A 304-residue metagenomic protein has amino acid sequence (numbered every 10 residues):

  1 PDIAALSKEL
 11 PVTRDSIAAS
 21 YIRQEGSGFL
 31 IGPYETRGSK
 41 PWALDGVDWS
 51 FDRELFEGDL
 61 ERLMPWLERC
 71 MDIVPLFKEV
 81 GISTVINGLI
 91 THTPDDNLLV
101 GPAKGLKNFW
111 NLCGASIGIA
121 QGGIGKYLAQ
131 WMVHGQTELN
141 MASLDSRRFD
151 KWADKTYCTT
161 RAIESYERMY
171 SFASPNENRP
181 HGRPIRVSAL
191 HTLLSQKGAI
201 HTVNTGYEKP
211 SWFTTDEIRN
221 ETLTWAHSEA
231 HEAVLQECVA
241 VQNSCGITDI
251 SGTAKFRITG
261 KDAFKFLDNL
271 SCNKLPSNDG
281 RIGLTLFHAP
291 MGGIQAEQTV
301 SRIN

Functional and structural regions predicted by a protein language model:
P1-I31, R37-K40, L44: Rossmann-like dinucleotide-binding core of oxidoreductases
P1-S7, P65, A254-R257: Central beta-strand plus flanking loop segment that forms part of the substrate or channel wall within the catalytic
D2, I17, G26, E35-T36 (+9 more regions): A broadly conserved detector of short glycine/acidic/proline-rich loop/turn motifs that flank catalytic sites and bind
D2-S7, K78-T84, D279-L284: Short Pro/Gly-enriched beta-strand edge/turn motifs at strand-loop
I17, G26, K40-P41, D48-R186: C-terminal catalytic lobe of FAD-dependent flavoproteins
L139-N140, L144-N304: Glycine/proline-enriched, intrinsically flexible loops and inter-domain linkers
